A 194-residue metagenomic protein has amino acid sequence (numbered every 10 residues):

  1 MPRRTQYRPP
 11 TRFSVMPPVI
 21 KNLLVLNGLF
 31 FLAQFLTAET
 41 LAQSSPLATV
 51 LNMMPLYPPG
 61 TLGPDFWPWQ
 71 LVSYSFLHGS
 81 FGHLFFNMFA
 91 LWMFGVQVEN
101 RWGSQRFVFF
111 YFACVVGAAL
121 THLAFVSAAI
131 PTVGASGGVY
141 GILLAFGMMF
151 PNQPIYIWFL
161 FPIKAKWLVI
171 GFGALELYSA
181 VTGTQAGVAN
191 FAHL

Functional and structural regions predicted by a protein language model:
M1-L194: A detector for small-residue-rich transmembrane helices and their helix-helix packing motifs
